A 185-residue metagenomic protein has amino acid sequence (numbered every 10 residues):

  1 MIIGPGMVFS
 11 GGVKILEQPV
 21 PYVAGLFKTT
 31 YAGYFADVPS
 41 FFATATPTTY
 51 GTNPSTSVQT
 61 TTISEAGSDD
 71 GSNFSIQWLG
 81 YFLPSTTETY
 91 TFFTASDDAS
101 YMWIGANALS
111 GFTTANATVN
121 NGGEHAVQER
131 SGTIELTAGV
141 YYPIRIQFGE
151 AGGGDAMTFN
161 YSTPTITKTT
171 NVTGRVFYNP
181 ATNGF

Functional and structural regions predicted by a protein language model:
M1-P21: N-terminal low-complexity, intrinsically disordered "leader/linker" segments enriched in small/polar and basic residues
Q18-F185: Acidic/polar, compositionally biased interaction segments
